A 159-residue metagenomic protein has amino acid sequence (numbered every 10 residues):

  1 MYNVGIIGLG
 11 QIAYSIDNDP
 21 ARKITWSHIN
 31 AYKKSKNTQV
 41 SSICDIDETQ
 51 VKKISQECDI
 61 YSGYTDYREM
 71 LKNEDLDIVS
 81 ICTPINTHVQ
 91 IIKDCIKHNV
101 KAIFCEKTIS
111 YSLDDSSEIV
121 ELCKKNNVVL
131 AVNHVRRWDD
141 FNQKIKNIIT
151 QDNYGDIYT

Functional and structural regions predicted by a protein language model:
M1-C58: N-terminal Rossmann-like dinucleotide-binding module
H28, H88, H134: Histidine-centered active-site/metal-ligand motif
A31-K34, K53, E69, D94 (+2 more regions): Well-formed, non-transmembrane alpha-helical positions, independent of function
T38, K101, V128-V129: Short, well-ordered coil/turn segments that N-cap beta-strands
C58-L122: Beta-loop-alpha module in the N-terminal Rossmann-like domain of NAD(P)-dependent dehydrogenases, especially those
I109-T159: A contiguous active-site-proximal alpha/beta segment in oxidoreductase catalytic domains
